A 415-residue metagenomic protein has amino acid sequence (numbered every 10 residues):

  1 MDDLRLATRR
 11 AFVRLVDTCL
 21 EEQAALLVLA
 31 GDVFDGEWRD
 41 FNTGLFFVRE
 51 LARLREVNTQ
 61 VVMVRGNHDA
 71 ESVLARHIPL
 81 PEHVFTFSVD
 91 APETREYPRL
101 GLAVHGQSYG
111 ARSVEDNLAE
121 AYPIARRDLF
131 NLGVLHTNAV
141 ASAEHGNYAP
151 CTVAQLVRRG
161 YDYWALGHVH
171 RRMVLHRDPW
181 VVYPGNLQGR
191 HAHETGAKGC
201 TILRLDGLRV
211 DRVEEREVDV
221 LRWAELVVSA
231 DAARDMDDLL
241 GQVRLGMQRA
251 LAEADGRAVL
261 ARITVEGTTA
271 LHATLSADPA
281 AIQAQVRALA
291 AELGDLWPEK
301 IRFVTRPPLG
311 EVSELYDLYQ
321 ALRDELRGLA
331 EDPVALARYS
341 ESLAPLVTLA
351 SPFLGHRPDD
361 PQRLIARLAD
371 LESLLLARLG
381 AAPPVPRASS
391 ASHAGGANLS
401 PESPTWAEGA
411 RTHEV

Functional and structural regions predicted by a protein language model:
M1, K198, R204-S229: Domain-start "cap" segments at the beginnings of catalytic or binding domains
M1-L45, P361-L368: N-terminal active-site segment of His-dependent metallophosphoesterases
A11-E21, A119-I124, M247-L251: Short amphipathic alpha-helices and their capping/turn segments at secondary-structure boundaries
E21, R158, Y163, D255-R257 (+1 more regions): Alpha-helix termination/capping residues and helix-transition junctions
E21-Q23, L54-N58, E292-G294: A structural motif corresponding to the C-terminal end of an alpha-helix and its immediate exit/capping segment
L26, E37-R212: His/Asp/Glu-rich metal-coordinating catalytic cores of metallo-dependent phosphodiesterases/hydrolases acting on
A30, G167, E266: Conserved residues at the C-terminal ends of beta-strands
V218-V415: Accessory, non-catalytic peripheral segments of nucleic-acid enzymes
